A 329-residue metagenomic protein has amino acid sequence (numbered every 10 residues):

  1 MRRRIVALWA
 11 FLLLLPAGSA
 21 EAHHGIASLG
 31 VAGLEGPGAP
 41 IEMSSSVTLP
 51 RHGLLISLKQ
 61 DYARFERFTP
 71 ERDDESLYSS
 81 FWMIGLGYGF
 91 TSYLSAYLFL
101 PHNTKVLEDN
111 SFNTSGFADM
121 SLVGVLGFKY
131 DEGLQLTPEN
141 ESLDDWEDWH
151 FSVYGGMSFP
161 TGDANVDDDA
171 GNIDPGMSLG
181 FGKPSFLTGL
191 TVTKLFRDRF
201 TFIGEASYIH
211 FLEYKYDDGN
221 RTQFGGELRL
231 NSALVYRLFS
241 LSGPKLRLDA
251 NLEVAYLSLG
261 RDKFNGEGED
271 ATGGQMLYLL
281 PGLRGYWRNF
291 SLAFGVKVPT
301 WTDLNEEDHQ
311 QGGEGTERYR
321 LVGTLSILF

Functional and structural regions predicted by a protein language model:
H24, S45-G53, Y93, Y130-H150 (+3 more regions): Short loop/turn motifs that connect adjacent beta-strands in outer-membrane beta-barrel proteins
G25-A32, D61-F81, D168-F181: Surface-exposed strand-loop-strand hairpins of Gram-negative outer-membrane beta-barrel proteins
A39-I41, H52-L54, L58, S80-I84 (+7 more regions): Hydrophobic, lipid-facing positions within transmembrane beta-strands of outer-membrane proteins
V47-L49, Q60, Y88, L100 (+7 more regions): Residue-level signature of outer-membrane beta-barrel architecture
L55-S57, S95-Y97, V123, S152-Y154 (+4 more regions): Residue-level detector of the transmembrane beta-barrel scaffold of outer-membrane proteins
D61-E71, N220-F329: Outer membrane beta-barrel transmembrane domains
R72-Y130: Long, hydrophobic/aromatic-enriched structural stretches that serve as scaffold segments
K105-G219, Q223: Outer-membrane pore/translocation modules
